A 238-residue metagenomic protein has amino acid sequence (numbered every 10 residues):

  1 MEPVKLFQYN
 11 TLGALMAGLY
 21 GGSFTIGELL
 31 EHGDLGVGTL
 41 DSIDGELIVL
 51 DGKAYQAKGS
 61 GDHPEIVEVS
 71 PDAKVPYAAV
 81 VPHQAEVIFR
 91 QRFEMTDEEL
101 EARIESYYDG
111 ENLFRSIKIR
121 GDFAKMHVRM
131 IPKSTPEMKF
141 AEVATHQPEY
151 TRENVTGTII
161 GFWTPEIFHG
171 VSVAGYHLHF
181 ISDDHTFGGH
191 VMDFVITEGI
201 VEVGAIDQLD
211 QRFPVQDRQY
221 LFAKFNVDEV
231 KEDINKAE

Functional and structural regions predicted by a protein language model:
M1-L15, Q216-E238: N-terminal charge/polar-biased segments
L12-V80: N-terminal low-complexity or amphipathic/hydrophobic leaders
D51-A124: N-terminal, charged amphipathic alpha-helical interaction modules
A57-K58, H127-V128, G170, G188-H190: Short helix/loop capping segments that flank catalytic or ligand/cofactor-binding pockets
A79-R92, D207-E232: Compact, glycine/acidic-enriched structural inserts
E98-F162, I167-V171: Long, positively charged binding patches that form subdomain-scale interaction surfaces for polyanionic ligands
V173-I181: Histidine-centered divalent-metal-coordination microenvironment in nucleic-acid enzymes
S182-F225: A hydrophobic, small-residue-rich beta->alpha segment in the mid-to-C-terminal subdomain of diverse proteins
